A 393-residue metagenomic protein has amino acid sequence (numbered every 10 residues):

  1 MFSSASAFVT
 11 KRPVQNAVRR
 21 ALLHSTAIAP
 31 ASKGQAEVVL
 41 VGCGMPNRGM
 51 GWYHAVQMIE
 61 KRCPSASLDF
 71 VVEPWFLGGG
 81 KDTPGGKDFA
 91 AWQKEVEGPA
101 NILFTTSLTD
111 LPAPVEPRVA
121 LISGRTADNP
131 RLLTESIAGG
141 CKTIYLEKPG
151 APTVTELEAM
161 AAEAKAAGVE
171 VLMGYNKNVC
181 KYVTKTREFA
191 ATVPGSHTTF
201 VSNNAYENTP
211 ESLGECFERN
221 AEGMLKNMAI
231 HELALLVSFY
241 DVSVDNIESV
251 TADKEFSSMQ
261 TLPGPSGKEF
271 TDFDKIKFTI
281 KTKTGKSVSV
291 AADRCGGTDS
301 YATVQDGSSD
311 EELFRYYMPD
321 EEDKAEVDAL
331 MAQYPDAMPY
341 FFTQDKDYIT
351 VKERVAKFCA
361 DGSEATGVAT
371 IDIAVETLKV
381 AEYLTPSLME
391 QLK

Functional and structural regions predicted by a protein language model:
M1-A17: N-terminal chloroplast transit peptides
L22-A31: N-terminal mitochondrial targeting presequences
A31-E97: N-terminal Rossmann-like dinucleotide-binding module
V72, V119-L121, E353-K393: C-terminal helix-rich "cap/oligomerization" subdomain common to oxidoreductases
E95-E163, Y182-V183, F189: Beta-loop-alpha module in the N-terminal Rossmann-like domain of NAD(P)-dependent dehydrogenases, especially those
A159-K177, G195-F200: Rossmann-fold dehydrogenase core element
C180-V250, S258, L262: Predominantly a Rossmann-like dinucleotide-binding segment in NAD(P)-dependent oxidoreductases
K268-A356, G367-D372: NAD(P)-dinucleotide binding in Rossmann-like oxidoreductases
